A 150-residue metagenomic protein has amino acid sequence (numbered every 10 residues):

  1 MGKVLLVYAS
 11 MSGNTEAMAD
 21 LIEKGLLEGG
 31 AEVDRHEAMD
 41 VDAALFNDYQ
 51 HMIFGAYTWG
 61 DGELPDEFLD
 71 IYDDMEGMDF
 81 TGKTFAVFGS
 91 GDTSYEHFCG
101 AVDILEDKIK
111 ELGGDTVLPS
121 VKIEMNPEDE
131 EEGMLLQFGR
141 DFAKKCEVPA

Functional and structural regions predicted by a protein language model:
G2-K3, N14-A17, G25-G29, D34-H36 (+1 more regions): FMN-binding flavodoxin-like domain, especially the glycine-rich phosphate-binding loop
Y8-S12: Aromatic-flanked redox-active Cys/Sec active sites in thiol-based oxidoreductases, especially the WC-centered
D40-L45: Short acidic active-site motifs
